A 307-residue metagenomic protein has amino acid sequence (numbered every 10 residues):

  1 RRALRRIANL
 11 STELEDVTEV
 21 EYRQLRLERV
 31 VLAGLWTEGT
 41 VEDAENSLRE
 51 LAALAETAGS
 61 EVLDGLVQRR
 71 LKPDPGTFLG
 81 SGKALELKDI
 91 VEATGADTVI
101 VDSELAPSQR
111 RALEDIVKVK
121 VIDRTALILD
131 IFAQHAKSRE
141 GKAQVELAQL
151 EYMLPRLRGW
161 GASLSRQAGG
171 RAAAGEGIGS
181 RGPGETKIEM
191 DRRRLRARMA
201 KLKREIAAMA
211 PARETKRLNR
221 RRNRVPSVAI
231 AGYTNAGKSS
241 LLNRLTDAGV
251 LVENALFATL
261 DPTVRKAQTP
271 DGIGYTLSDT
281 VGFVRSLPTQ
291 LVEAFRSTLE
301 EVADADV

Functional and structural regions predicted by a protein language model:
R1-A8, D16, V20-V30, S163-V307: Conserved G1/Walker A P-loop phosphate-binding module
R1-R124, I128-D130: N-terminal accessory targeting/assembly segments
E38-D43, K72-T77, H135-K142, T186-K187 (+2 more regions): Flexible beta-alpha connector loops of hexameric P-loop NTPases
N46-R49, G82, V145, E293 (+1 more regions): A general alpha-helical scaffold signature found inside nucleotide-binding enzyme cores
L51, L150, L195: A residue-level signal for conserved active-site and pocket-lining positions in enzyme catalytic cores
L105, D123, H135-Q149, S180 (+2 more regions): Short, well-structured alpha-helical patches and their helix-loop capping segments that border functional surfaces
D130-H135, D261: Short, charged, surface-exposed secondary-structure boundary motifs
A136-A168: Short, glycine-/small-residue-rich phosphate/pyrophosphate-handling segment
